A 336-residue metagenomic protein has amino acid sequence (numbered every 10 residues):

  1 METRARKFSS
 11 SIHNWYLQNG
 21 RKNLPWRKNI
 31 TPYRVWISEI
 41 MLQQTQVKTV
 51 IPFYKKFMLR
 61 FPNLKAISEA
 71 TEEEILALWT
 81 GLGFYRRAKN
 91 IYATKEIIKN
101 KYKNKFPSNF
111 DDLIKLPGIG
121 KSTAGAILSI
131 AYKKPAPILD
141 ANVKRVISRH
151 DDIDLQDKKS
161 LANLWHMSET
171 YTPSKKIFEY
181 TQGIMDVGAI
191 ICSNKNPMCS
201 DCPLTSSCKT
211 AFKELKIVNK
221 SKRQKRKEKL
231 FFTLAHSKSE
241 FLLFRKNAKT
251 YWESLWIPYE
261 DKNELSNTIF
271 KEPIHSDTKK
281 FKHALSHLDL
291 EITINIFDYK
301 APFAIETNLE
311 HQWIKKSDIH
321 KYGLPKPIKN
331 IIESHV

Functional and structural regions predicted by a protein language model:
M1-K22, K28, A189-V336: Intrinsically disordered, low-complexity, charged terminal extensions of DNA damage-control enzymes
T3-R6, S10-M198, L204-S207: Catalytic cores of DNA base-excision repair glycosylases
